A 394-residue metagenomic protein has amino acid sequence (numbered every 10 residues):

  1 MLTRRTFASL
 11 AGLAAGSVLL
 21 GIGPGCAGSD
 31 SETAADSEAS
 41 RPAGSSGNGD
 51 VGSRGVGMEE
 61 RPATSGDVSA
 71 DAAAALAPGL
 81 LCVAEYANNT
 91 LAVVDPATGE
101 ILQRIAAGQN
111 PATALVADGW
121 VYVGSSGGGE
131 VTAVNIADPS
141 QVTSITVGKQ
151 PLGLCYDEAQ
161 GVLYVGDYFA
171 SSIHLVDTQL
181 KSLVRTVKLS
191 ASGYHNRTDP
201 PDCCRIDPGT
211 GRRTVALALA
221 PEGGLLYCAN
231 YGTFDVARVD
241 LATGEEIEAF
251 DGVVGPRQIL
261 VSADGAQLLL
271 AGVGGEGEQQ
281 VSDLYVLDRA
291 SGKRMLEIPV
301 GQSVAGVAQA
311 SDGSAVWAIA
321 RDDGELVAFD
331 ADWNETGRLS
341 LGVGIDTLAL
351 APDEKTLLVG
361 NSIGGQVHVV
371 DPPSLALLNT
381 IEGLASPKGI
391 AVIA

Functional and structural regions predicted by a protein language model:
L2, T6, L10-A14, A27-G44 (+1 more regions): Predominantly soluble domains enriched in secretory-pathway, periplasmic, or organellar proteins
